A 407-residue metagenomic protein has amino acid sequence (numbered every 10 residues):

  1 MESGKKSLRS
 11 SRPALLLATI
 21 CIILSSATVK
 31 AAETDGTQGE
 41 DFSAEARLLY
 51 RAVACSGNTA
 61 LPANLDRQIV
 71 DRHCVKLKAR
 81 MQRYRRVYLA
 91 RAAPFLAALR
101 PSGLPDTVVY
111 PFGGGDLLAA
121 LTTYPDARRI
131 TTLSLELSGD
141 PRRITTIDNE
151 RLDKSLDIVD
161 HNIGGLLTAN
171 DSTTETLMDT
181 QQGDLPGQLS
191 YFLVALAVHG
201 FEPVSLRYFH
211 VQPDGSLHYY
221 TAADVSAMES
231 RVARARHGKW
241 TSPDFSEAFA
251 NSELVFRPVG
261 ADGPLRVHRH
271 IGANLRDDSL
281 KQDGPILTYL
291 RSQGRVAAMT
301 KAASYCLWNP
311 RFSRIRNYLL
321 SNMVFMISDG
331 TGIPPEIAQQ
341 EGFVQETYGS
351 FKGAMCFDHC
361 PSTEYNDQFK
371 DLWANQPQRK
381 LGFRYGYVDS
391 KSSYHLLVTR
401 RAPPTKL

Functional and structural regions predicted by a protein language model:
M1-S10: N-terminal secretory signal peptides that target proteins for export/translocation
A14-S25: Bacterial N-terminal signal peptides
L24-S26, A120, G215: An almost-null, non-specific background feature that weakly reflects generic protein context rather than any particular
V29-A31: Boundary at the C-terminal end of the N-terminal hydrophobic targeting segment
E33-G164, S246-A248, P258-L407: Non-globular targeting/processing and membrane-anchoring segments
G114-Y124, T168-Y191: Short, thiol/selenol-centered motifs that function as redox-active sites or metal-ligating centers
L133-D179, V204-M228: Thiol-based oxidoreductase modules, predominantly thioredoxin-like and allied folds used for disulfide exchange
V194, V198-D277: Active-site/pore-lining binding-face segments in mid-to-C-terminal subdomains
